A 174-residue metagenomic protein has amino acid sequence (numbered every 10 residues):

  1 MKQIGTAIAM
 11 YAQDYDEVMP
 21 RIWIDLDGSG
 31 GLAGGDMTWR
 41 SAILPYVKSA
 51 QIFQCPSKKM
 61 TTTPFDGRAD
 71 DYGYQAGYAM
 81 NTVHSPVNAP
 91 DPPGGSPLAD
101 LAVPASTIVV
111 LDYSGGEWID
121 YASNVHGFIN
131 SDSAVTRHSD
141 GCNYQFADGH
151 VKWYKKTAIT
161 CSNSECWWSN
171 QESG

Functional and structural regions predicted by a protein language model:
M1-G174: Short, well-structured segments within or immediately adjacent to enzyme catalytic domains that line ligand-binding
